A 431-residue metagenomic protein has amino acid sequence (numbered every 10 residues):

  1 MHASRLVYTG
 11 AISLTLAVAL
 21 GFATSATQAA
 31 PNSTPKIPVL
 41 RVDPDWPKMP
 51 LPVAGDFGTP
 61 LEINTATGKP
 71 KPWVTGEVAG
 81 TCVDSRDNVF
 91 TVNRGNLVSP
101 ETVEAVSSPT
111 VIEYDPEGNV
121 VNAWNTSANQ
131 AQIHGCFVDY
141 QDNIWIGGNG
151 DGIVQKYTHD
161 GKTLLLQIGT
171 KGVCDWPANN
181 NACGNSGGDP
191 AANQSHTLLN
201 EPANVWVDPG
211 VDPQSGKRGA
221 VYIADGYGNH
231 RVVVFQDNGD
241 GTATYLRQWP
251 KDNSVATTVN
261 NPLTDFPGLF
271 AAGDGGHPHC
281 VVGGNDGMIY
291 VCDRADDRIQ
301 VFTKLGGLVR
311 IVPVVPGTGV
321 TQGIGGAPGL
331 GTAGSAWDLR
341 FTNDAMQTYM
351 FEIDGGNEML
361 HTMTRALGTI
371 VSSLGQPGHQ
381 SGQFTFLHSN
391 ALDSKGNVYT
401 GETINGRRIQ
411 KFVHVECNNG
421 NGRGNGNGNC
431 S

Functional and structural regions predicted by a protein language model:
M1-I12: Bacterial N-terminal signal peptides that target proteins for export
L6, L20, N429: Alpha-helical and His/Cys-centered functional microenvironments
G10-G21: Bacterial N-terminal signal peptides
F22-Q28: Sec/Tat signal peptide C-region and signal peptidase I cleavage site
Q28-R423: Eukaryotic scaffold repeat domains enriched in small/polar residues
N390, N429-S431: Short, solvent-exposed mixed-charge patches
N425-N427: Ser/Thr/Pro-rich, intrinsically disordered low-complexity segments
